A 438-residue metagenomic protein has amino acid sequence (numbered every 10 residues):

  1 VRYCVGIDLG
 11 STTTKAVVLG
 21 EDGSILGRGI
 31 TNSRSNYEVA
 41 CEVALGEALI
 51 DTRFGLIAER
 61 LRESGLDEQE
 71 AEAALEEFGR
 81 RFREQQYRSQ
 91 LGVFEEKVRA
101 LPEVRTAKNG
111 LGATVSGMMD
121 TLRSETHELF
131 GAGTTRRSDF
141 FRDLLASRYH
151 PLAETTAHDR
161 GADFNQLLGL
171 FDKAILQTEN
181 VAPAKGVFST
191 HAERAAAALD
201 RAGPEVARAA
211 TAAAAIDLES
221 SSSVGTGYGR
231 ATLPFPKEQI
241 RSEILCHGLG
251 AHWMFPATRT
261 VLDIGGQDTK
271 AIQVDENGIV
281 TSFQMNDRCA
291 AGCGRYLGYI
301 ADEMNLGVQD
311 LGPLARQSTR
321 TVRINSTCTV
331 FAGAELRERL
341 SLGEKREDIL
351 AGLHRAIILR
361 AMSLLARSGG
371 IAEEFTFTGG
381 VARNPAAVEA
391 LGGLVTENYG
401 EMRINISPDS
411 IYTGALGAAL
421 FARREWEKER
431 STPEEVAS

Functional and structural regions predicted by a protein language model:
S11-E47, Y149-K185, V280-C289: Short glycine-rich, Thr/Ser-proximal phosphate-binding strand/loop in the N-terminal lobe of ATP-dependent enzymes
L19, G27-R34, K237-N305, E389 (+1 more regions): Glycine-rich phosphate-binding loop of actin/hexokinase-like ATP-binding domains
S33-T52, I279-R320, L420, R424: Glycine-rich phosphate-binding loop plus the immediately following alpha-helix
E38-A44, L249, G294-G298, N405-A437: Glycine-rich phosphate-binding/hydrolytic loop that grips phosphoryl groups
R194, A198-A209, G352-I371, F421: Phosphate/ATP-binding catalytic cores across multiple sugar-kinase/actin-like superfamilies, primarily ASKHA
Y228-G229, G369-L394, S407-I411: Glycine-rich phosphate-binding loops at beta-strand->alpha-helix junctions
I240-I244, G392-L416: Conserved phosphate-binding/catalytic loops in two-lobed NTP-binding clefts
A334-S363, I411: Adenine-nucleotide phosphate-binding core of ATP-dependent small-molecule kinases
